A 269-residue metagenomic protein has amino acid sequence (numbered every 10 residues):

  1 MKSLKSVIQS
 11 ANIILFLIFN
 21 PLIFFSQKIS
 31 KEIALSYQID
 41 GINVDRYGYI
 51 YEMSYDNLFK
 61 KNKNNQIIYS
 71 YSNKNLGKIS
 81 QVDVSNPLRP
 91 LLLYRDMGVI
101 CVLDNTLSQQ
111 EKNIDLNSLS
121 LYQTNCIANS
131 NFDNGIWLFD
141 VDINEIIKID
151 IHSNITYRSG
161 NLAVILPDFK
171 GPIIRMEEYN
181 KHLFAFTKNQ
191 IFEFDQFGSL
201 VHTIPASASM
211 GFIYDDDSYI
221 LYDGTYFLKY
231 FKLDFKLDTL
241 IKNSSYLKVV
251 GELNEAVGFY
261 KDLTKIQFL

Functional and structural regions predicted by a protein language model:
M1-K31: Bacterial Sec-dependent N-terminal signal peptides
K28-A34, Q66-S72, E111-S118, I155-P167 (+2 more regions): A short beta-strand motif characteristic of beta-propeller blades
I33-Y55: Beta-strand-rich domains and repeat architectures in extracellular enzymes and scaffolds, especially beta-propellers
Y37-N43, G77-V82, L121-A128, D168-R175 (+2 more regions): Repeated scaffold domains used in trafficking and secretory/extracellular systems, primarily beta-propellers
G48-M53, R89-Y94, N134-D140, R175 (+4 more regions): Short beta-strand elements that form the blades of beta-propeller/WD-repeat-like and other beta-sheet-rich scaffold
N62-Q66, D104-L107, D150-S153, D195-F197 (+2 more regions): Short loop/turn segments that connect beta-strands within beta-propeller blades
I68-N113: Mid-chain, structured segments of secreted extracytoplasmic proteins
V249-L269: Blade-level signature of beta-propeller repeat domains, shared across WD40, Kelch, NHL, RCC1 and BNR/Asp-box propellers
